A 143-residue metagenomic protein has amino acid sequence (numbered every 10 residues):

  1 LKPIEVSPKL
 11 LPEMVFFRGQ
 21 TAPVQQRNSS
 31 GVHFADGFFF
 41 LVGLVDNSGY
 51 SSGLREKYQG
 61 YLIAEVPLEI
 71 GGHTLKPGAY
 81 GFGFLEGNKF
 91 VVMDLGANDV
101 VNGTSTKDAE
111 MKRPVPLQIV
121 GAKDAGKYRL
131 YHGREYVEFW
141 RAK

Functional and structural regions predicted by a protein language model:
L1-G53, V101-K143: Primarily secretory-pathway and cell-envelope proteins
D46-D99: Mid-length scaffold segments of soluble, non-membrane domains
